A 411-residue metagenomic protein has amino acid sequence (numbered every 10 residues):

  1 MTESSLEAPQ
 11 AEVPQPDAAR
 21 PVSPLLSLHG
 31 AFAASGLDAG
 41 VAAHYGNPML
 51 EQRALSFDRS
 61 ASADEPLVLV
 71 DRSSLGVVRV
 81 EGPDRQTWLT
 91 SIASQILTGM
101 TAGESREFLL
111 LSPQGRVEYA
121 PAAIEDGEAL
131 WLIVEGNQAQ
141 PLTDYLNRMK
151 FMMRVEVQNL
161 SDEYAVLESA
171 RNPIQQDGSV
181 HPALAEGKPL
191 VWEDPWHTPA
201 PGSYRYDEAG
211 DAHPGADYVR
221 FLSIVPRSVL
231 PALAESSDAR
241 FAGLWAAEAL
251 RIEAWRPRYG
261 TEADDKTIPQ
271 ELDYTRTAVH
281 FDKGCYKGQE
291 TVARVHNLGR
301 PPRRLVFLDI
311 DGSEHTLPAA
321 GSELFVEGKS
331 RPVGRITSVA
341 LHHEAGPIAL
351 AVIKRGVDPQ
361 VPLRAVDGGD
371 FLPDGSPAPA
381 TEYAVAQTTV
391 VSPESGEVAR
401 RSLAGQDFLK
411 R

Functional and structural regions predicted by a protein language model:
T2-E107, L111, G115-E118: Acidic, proline/glycine-enriched N-terminal capping motif
T2-L6, Q10, Q15-A18, T267 (+3 more regions): Glycine-rich, small/acidic residue-mixed loop/short-helix segments
L55-E65, R106-A120, K150-M153, D194-D211 (+1 more regions): Short amphipathic beta-strand starts and helix->beta connectors
L69, V77, A122-P257: Acidic, low-complexity central loop/insert segments
R79-R85, S169-Q175, D309-P318: Short, surface-exposed ligand-recognition loops at beta-strand->loop->(often short) alpha-helix junctions that present
I96-L97, N147-E156, E235-A246, G328-P332 (+1 more regions): A common structural junction motif
T101-S105, A185-Y204, W255-G260, D264 (+3 more regions): Glycine-centered loop/turn motifs
L222-D309: Anionic-ligand-binding alpha/beta catalytic cores of soluble enzymes and soluble regulatory domains that recognize
